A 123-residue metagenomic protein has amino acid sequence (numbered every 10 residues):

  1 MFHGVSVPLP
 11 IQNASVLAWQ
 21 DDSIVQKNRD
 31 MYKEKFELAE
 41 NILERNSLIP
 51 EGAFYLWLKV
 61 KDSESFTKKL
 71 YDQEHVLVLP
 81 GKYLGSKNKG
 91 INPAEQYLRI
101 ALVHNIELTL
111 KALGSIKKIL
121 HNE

Functional and structural regions predicted by a protein language model:
M1-E123: PLP-dependent class I/II
